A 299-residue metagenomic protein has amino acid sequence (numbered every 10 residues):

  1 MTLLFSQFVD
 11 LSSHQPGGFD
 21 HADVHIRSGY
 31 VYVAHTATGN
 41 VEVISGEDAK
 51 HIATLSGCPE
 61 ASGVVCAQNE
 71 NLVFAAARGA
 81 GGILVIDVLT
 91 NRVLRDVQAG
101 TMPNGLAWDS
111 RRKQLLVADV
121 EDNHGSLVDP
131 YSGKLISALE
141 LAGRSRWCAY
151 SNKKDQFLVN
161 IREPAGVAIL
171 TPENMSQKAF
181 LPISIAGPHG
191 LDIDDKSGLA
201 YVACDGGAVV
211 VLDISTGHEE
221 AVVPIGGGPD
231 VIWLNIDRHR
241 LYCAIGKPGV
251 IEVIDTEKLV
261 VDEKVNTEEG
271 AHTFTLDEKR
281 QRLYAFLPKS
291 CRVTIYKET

Functional and structural regions predicted by a protein language model:
M1-T299: Predominantly soluble domains enriched in secretory-pathway, periplasmic, or organellar proteins
